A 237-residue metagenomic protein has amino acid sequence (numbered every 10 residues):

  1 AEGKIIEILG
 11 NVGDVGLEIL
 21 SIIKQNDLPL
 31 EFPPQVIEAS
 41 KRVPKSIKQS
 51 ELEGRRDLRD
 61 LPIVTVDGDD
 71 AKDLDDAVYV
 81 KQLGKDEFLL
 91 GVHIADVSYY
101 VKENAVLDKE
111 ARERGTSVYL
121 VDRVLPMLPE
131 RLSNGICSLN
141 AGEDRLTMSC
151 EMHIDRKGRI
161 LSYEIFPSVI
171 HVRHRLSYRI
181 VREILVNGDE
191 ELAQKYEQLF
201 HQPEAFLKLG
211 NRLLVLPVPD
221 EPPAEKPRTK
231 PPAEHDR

Functional and structural regions predicted by a protein language model:
A1-G91, S98-E143, R182, Q198 (+1 more regions): Charge-lined substrate channels and their catalytic hotspots, especially those that engage the 3′ end of RNA
I6-I8, P167-V169, A224: A glycine-rich phosphate-binding loop feature that marks nucleotide/adenosyl-phosphate handling sites
F32-P34, A105-L107, L161-F166, L209-L213: Short, mixed-charge, low-aromatic patches
Y79, G91-H93, E151-H153, R212: Residue-level recognition of well-ordered beta-strand positions that form the cores of beta-sheet-rich folds across
S117-G210: Conserved catalytic alpha/beta cores of large enzymes that bind or transform nucleotide phosphates and polynucleotides
H201-R237: N-terminal low-complexity segments that are often proline-rich with Ser/Thr-Pro
